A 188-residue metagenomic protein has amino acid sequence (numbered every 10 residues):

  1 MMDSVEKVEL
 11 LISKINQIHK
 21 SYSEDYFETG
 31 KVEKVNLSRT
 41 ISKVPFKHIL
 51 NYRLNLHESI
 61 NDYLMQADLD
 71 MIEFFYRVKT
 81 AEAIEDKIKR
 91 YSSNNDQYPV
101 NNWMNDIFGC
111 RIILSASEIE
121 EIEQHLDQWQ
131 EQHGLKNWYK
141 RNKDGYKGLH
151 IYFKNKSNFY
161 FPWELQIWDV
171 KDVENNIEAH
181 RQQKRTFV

Functional and structural regions predicted by a protein language model:
M1, R90-S93, Q97, E131: Disordered, low-complexity tails and leader-like regions
M1-Y52, F159-V188: An acidic, glycine-/histidine-flanked metal-binding catalytic module
D3, D25, D62, D68-D70 (+6 more regions): Acidic-enriched, low-complexity/disordered segments with a strong bias for Aspartate over Glutamate
I12-I18, I41, I49, I60 (+9 more regions): Weak global preference for isoleucine
Y26-K31, N61-I72, A116-Q124: Short low-complexity stretches enriched in small and charged residues
N36-N94: Surface-exposed, low-hydrophobicity interaction/linker segments
Q97, N101, D106-F108, I113-V188: Long beta-strand-rich cores associated with HINT superfamily self-processing modules
